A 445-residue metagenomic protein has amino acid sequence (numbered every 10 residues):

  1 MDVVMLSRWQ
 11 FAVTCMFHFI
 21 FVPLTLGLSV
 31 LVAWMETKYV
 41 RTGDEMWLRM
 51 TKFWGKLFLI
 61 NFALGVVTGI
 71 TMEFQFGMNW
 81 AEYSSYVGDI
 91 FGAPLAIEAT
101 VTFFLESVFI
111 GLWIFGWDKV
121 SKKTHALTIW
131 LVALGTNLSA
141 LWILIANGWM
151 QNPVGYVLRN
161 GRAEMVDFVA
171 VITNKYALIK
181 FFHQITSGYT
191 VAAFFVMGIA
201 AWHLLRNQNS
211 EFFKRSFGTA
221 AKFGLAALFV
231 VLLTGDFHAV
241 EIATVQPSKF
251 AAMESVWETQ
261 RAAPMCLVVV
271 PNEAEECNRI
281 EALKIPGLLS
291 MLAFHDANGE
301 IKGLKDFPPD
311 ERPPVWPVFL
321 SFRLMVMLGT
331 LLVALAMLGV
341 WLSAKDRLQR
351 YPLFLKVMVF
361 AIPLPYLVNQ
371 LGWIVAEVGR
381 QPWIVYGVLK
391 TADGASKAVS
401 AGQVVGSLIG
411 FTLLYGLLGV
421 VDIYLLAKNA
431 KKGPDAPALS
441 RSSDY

Functional and structural regions predicted by a protein language model:
M1-Y445: Polytopic transmembrane helical bundles with strong interfacial aromatic enrichment
